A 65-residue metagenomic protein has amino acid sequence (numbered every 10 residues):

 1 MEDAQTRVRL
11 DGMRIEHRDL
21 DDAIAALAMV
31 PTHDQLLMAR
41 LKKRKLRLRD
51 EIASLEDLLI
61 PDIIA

Functional and structural regions predicted by a protein language model:
M1-A65: Extended, charge-rich alpha-helical interface modules
